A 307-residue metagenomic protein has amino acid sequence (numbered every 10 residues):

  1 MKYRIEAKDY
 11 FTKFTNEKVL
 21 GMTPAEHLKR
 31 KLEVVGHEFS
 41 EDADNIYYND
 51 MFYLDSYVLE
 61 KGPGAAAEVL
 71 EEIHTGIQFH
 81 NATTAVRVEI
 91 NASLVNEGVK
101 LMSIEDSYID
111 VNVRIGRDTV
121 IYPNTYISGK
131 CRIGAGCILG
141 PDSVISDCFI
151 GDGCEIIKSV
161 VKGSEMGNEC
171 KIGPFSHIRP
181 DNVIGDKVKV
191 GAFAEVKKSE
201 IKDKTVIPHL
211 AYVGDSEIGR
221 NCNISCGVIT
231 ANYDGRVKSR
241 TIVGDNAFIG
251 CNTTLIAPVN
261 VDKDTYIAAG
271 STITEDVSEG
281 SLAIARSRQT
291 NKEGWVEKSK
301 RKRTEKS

Functional and structural regions predicted by a protein language model:
M1-D106, V111-D118, E279-S281, R286-S307: Terminal amphipathic alpha-helical/low-complexity segments used for targeting or macromolecular assembly
K100-A285, Q289-T290: Structural signal for interior beta-strand "rungs" in well-ordered beta-sheet cores of soluble enzyme domains
